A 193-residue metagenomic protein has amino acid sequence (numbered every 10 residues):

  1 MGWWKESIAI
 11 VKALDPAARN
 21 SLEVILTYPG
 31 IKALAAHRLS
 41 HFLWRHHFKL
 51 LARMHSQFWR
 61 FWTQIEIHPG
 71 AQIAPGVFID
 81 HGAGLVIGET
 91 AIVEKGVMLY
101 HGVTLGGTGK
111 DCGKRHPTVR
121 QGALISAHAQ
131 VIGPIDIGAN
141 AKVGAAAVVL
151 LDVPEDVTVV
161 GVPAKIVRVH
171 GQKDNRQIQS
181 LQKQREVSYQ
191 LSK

Functional and structural regions predicted by a protein language model:
M1-T63, D174-K193: Terminal amphipathic alpha-helical/low-complexity segments used for targeting or macromolecular assembly
F61-V167: Structural signal for interior beta-strand "rungs" in well-ordered beta-sheet cores of soluble enzyme domains
A139, E155, K173-D174, S192: Intrinsic-disorder/low-complexity regions
